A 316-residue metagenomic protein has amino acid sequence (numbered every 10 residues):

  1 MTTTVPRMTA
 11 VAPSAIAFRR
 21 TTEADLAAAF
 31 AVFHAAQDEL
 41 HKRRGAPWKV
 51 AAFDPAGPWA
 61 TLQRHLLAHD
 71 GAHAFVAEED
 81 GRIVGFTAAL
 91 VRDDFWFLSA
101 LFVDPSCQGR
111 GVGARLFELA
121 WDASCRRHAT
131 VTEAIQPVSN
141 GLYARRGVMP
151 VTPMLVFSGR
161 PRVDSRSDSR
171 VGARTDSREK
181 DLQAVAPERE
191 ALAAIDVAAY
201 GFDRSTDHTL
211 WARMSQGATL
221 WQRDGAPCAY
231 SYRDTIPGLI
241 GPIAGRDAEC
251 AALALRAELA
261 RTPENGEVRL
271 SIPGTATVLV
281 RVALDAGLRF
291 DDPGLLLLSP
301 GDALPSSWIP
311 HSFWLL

Functional and structural regions predicted by a protein language model:
T2-P13, E23-A46, A186-A198, S306-H311: A short, well-structured alpha-helix characteristic of acyl/acetyltransferase catalytic modules
T4-T9, F33-A74, E78-I83, V197-A218: Active-site rim helix/loop that mediates acceptor-substrate recognition in acyltransferases
A29, R145-L239, E249-C250: Amide-forming acyltransferase catalytic core, primarily the GNAT-like/NAT-type and related acyltransferase folds
A74-V76, R82-L90, F97-F102, G225-G241: Conserved beta-strand in the GNAT
D94, A129-E133, M149-R162, F290-G301: Conserved catalytic-core motifs of GNAT/GCN5-like acyltransferases
W96-S99, F117, D122-P137, P263-G274 (+1 more regions): Conserved GNAT acetyl-CoA-binding A-motif
A100-V103, G109-D122, G141-R145, A248-A260 (+1 more regions): Conserved acetyl-CoA-binding loop-helix of GNAT-fold acetyltransferases
L295-L316: C-terminal functional modules
